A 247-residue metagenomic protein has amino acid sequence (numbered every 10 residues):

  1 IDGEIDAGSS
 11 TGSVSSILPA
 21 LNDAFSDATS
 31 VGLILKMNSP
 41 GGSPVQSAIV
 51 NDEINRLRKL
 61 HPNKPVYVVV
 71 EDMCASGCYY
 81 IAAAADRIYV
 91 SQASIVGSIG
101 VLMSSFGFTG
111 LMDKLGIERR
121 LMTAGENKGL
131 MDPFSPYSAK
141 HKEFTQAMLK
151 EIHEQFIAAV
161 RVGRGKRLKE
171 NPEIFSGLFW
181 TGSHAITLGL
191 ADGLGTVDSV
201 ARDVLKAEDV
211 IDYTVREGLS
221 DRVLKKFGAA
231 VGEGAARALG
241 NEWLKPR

Functional and structural regions predicted by a protein language model:
I1-V68, D72-S76, A85-S91, L102-R247: N-terminal organellar transit peptides
Y79: Alpha-helical bundle segments that constitute or directly flank the non-heme di-iron/ferroxidase center
S98: Extracytoplasmic ligand-binding site segments that recognize negatively charged/polar headgroups
